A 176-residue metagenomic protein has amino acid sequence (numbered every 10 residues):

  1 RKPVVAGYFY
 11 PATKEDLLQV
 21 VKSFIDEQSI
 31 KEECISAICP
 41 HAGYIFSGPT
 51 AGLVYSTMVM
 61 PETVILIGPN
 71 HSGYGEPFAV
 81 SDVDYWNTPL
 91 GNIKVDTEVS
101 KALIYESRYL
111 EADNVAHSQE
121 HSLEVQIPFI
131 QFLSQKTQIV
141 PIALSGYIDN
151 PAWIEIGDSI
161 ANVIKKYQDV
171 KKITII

Functional and structural regions predicted by a protein language model:
R1-I176: Active-site histidine-anchored catalytic micro-motif
